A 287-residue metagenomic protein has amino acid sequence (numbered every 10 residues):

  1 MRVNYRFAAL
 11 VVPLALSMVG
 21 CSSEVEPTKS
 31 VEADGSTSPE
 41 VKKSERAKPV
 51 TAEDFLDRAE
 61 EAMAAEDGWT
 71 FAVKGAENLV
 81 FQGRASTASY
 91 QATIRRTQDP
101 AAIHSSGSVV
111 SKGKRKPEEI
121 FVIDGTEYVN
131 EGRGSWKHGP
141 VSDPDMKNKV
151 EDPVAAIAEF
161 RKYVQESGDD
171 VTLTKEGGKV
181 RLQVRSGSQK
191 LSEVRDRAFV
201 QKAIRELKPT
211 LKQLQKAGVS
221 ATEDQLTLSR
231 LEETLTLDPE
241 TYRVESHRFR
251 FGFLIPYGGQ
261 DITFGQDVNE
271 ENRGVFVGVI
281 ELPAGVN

Functional and structural regions predicted by a protein language model:
M1-V19: Sec-dependent bacterial lipoprotein signal peptides
C21-N287: Subset-of-secretome marker
